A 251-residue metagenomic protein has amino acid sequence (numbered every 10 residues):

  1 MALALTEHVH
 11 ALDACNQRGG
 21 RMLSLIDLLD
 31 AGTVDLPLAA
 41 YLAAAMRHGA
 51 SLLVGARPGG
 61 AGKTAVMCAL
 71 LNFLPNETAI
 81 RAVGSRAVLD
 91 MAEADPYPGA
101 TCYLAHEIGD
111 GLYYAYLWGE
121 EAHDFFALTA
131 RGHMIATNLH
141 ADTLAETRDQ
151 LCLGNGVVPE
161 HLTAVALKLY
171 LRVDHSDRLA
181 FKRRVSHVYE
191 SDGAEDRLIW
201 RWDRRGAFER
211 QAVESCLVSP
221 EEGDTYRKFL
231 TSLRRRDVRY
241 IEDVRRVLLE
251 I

Functional and structural regions predicted by a protein language model:
M1, H8, L12-C15, D27 (+1 more regions): NTP-binding/hydrolysis catalytic cores, primarily Walker-type P-loop NTPases
M1-S51: P-loop NTP-binding catalytic core
G19-L23, A127-R131, T143-L144, W202-R210: Short acidic (Asp/Glu) and glycine-rich catalytic loops that position anionic groups and cofactors
R21-M22, L144, K182-V185, G223 (+1 more regions): Alpha-helix initiation and N-capping motif
L29, T33, A43-R47, L71 (+5 more regions): Signal for well-folded cores of large energy- and translation-related assemblies
G49-G60, A65-D174: Switch/coupling sub-region of P-loop NTPases
D124-T129, S186-E195: A short, gly/pro- and small-residue-rich
T163-A166, S176-H187: Conserved AAA+ ATPase core "coupling" helix
